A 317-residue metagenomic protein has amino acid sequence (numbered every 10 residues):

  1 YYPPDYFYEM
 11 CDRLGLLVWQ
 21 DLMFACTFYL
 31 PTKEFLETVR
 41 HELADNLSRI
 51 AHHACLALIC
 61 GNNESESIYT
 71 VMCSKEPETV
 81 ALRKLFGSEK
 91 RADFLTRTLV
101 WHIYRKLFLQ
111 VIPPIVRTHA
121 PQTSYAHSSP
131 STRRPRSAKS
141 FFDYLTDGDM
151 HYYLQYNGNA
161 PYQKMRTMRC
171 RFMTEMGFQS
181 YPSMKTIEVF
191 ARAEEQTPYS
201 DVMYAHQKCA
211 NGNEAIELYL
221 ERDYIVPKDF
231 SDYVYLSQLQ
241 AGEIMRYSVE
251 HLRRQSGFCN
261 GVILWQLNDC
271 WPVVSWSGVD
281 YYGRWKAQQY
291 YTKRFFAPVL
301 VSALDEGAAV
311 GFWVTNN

Functional and structural regions predicted by a protein language model:
Y1-R136, V262: Active-site mouth of glycoside hydrolases
I59, E89, F94-T96, L107 (+1 more regions): Substrate-binding clefts and catalytic carboxylate motifs of secreted carbohydrate-active enzymes
